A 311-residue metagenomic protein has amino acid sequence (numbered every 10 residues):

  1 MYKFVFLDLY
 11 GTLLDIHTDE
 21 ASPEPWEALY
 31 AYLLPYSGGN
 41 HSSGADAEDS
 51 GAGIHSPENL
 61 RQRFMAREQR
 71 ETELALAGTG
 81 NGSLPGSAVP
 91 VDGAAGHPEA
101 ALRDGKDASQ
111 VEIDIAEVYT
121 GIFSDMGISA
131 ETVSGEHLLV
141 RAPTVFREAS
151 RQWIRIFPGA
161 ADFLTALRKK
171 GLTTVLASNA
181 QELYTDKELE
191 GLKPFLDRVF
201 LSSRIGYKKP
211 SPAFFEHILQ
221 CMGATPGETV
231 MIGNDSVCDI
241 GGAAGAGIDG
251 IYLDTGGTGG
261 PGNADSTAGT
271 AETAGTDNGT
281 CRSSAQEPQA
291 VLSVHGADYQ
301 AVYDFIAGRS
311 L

Functional and structural regions predicted by a protein language model:
M1-V5, H17, G39-S43, E48-A52 (+6 more regions): Asp-based, Mg2+/Mn2+-dependent phosphohydrolase catalytic module
H17-P25, D104-A108: Short, flexible/disordered intra-domain loops and linkers
S22-Y30, F215: Amphipathic alpha-helical segments in well-structured domains
L29-Y36, H41-T144: A metal-dependent, Asp-based hydrolase signature
F146-A149: Short, basic, glycine/proline-bearing loop/turn elements
